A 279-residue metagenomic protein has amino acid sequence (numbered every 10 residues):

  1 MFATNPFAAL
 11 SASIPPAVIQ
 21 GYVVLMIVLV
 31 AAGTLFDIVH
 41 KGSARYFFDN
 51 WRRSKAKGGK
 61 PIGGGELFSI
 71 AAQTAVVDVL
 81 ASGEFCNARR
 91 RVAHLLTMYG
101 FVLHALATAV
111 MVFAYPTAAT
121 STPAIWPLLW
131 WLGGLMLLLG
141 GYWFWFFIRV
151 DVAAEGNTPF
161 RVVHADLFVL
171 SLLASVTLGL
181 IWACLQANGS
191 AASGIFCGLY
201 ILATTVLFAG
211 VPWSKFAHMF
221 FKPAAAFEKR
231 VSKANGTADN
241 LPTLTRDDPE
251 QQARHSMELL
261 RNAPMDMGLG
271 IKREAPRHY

Functional and structural regions predicted by a protein language model:
M1-L244, D248, H255-S256, R273 (+1 more regions): Membrane-embedded alpha-helical bundles of multi-pass integral membrane proteins
W182, A263-P264: Extracytoplasmic/periplasmic C-terminal soluble domains
G270: Detector for conserved single-position "signature" residues within domains
